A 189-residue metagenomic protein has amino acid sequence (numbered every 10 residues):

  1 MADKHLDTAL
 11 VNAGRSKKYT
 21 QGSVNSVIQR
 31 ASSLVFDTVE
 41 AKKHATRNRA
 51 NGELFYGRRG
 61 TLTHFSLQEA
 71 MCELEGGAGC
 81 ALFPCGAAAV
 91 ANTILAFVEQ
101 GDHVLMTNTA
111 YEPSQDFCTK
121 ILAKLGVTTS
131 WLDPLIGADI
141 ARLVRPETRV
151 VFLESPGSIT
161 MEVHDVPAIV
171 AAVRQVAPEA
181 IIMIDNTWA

Functional and structural regions predicted by a protein language model:
M1-N51: N-terminal glycine-rich, Lys/His-bearing helix-loop that initiates the first secondary-structure elements of many
A2, L10-Y19, C80-A189: Conserved PLP-enzyme active-site core in the AAT-like
H5, T61-H64, R145: Alpha-helix initiation/capping motif
S16, V24, L54, R59-L62 (+1 more regions): Compositionally biased, intrinsically disordered low-complexity regions
S26-V27, L62, P156, P178: Proline-rich low-complexity regions
I28, D37-T38, Q68-M71, L95 (+2 more regions): A broad "ordered helical/assembly scaffold" signature
R30, Y56, I184-T187: Long, contiguous hydrophobic alpha-helical segments, chiefly transmembrane helices and signal peptides
S33, T38-A88, S114-K120: Conserved N-terminal alpha-helix of the aminotransferase class I/II PLP-enzyme fold
